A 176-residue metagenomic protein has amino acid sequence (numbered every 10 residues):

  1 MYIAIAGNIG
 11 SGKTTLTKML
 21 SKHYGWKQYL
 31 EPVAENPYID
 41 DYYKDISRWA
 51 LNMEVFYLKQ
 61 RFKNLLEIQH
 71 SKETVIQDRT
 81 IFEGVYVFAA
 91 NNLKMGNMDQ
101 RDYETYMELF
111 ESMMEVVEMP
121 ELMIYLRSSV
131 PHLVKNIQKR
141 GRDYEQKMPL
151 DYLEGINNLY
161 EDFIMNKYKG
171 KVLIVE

Functional and structural regions predicted by a protein language model:
M1-Y2: Pre-Walker A (Motif I) flank of P-loop NTPase domains
I5: Hydrophobic anchor at the beta1->P-loop junction of P-loop NTPases
N8: P-loop (Walker A) phosphate-binding loop of NTP-binding proteins
K13: Conserved lysine of the Walker
L16-T17: Post-Walker A alpha-helix
K22-Q60: Conserved substrate/cofactor phosphate-moiety recognition/catalytic segment in nucleotide-dependent phosphotransferases
W49, M53-V117: Glycine-rich phosphate-binding loop used to anchor ATP phosphates in small-molecule kinases, encompassing both
Y86-N158: A glycine- and Lys/Arg-enriched "phosphate-lid" helix/loop adjacent to the NTP-binding pocket of small-molecule kinases
